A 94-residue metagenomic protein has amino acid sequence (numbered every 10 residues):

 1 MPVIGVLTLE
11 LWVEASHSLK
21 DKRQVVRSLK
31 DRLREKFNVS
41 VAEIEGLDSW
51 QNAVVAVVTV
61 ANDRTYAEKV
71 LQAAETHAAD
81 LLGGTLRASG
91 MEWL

Functional and structural regions predicted by a protein language model:
M1-K36, S40, H77-L81: N-terminal first-folded block
G5, A42-D63: Short, charge-patterned binding micro-sites
L7-L11, V55-V57, S89-M91: A structural signal for short, well-ordered beta-strand segments
S18, V26, V54-A56, Q72: Residue-level signature of transmembrane alpha-helix interfaces in integral membrane proteins
K20, V26, D48-Q51, W93: A broad, structure-centric signal for solvent-exposed, well-ordered loop/edge residues that line or flank functional
F37, A53, T85-R87: Residue-level signal for beta-strand positions within conserved beta-sheet cores that form or flank
V39-E45, R87-S89: A short linear hydrophobic-aromatic micro-motif
T59-L94: C-terminal structural segments of small proteins and small subunits
